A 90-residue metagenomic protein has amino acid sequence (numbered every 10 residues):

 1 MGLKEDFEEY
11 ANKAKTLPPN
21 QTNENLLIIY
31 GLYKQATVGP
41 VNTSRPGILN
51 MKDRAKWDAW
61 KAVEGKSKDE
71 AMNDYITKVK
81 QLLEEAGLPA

Functional and structural regions predicted by a protein language model:
G2-N50, A55-A90: A charge-rich, low-complexity, intrinsically flexible signal that marks solvent-exposed coils, linkers, repeats
